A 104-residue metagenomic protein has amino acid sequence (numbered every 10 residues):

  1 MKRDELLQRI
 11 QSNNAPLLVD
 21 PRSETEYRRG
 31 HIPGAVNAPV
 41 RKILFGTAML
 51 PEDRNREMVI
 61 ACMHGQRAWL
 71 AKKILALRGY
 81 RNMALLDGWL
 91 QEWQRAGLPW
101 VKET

Functional and structural regions predicted by a protein language model:
M1-L17, E24-E57, M63-T104: Rhodanese-like catalytic fold shared by cysteine-dependent sulfurtransferases and DSP/PTP-type phosphatases
